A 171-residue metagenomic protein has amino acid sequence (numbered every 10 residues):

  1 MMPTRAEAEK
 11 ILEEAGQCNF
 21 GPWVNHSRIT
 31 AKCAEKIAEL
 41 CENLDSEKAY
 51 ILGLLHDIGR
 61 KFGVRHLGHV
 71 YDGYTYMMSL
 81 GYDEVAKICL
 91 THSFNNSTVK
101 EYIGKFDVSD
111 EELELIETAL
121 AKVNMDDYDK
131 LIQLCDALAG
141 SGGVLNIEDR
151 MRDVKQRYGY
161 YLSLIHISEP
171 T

Functional and structural regions predicted by a protein language model:
M2-E7, K48: Acidic-glycine-rich active-site phosphate/pyrophosphate-binding loop
R5, K32-I37: Active-site hotspot residues in diverse enzymes, especially metal/ion-binding acidic/histidine motifs
R5-N19: Generic N-terminal amphipathic, Lys/Arg-enriched alpha-helix
E13, L40-V154: Divalent metal-dependent catalytic cores for phosphoryl transfer on phosphate-bearing substrates
P22-V24: A short, charge-rich alpha-helical start-of-domain segment used by transcription regulators
G159-Y161: Terminal helices and disordered tails flanking the catalytic cores of nucleotide-processing hydrolases
S163-T171: Residue-level detector of conserved catalytic or cofactor/ligand-binding positions in enzyme active sites
